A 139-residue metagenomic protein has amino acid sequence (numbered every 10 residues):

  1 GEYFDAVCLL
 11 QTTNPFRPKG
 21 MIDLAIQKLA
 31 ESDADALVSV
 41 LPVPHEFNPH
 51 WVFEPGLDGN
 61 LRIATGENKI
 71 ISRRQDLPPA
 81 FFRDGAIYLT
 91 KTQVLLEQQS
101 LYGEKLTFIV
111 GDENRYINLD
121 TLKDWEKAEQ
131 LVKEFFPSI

Functional and structural regions predicted by a protein language model:
E2-A6, P15-K105: Conserved core of the sugar-phosphate nucleotidyltransferase
C8-L10: Short aromatic-hydrophobic micro-motifs that form the base-stacking/packing surface for donor nucleotide recognition
P79-I139: Conserved alpha/beta core of the MobA/IspD/sugar-nucleotide pyrophosphorylase nucleotidyltransferase superfamily
